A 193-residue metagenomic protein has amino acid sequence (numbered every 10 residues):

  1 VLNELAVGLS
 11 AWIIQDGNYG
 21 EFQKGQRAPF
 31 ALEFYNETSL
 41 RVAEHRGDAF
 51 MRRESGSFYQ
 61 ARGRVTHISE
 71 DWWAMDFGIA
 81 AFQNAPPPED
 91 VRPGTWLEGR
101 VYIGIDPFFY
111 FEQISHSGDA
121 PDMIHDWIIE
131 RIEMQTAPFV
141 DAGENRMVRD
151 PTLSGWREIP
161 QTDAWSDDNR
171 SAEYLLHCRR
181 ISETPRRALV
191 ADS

Functional and structural regions predicted by a protein language model:
N3-I14, D76-F82: Short, structured beta-strand/loop micro-motifs enriched in basic residues and often containing a Trp
L9, Q26, F30-F34: OB-fold and OB-like single-stranded nucleic-acid-recognition modules and their adjacent interaction interfaces
Q15-P29, P86-R100: Short nucleic-acid-contacting surface segments enriched for D/E, G, S/T with interspersed K/R
F34-G47, I105-S115: Short, Lys/Arg- and Gly-enriched loop/turn segments at beta-strand edges
A49-D71, T95-I103, G118-D168: Structural detector for short beta-strands of small beta-barrel domains
E70-M75, S171-L176: Short aromatic-glycine-enriched beta-strand elements
A80-P86, C178-S193: Short, surface-exposed beta-strand/loop "edge" segments at domain boundaries and coil↔beta transitions
E98-E112, H116-S117, I181-A188: Mixed-charge, glycine-accented linear interaction segment located at domain edges/termini
